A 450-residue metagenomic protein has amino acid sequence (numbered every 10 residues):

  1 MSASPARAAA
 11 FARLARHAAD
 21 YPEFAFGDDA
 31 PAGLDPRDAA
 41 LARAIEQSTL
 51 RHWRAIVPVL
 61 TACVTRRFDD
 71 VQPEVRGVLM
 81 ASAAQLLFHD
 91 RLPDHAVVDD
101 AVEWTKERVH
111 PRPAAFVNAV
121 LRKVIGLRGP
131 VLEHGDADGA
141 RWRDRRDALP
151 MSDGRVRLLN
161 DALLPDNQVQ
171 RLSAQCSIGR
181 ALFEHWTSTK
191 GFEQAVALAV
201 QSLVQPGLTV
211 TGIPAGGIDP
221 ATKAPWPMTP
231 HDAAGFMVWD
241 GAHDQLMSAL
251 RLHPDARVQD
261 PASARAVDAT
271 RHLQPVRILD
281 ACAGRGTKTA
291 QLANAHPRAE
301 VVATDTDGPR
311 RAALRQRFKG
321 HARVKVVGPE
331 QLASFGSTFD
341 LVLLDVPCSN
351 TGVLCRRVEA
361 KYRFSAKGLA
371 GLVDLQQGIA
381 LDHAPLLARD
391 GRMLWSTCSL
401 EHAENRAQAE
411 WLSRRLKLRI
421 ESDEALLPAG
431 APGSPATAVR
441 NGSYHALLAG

Functional and structural regions predicted by a protein language model:
M1-A242, L246: Class I Rossmann-like S-adenosyl-L-methionine
Q274-C282: Conserved class I S-adenosyl-L-methionine
T289-A293: Conserved SAM-dependent methyltransferase scaffold
H296, D345-L381, S399-A403: Mobile active-site "lid"/loop adjacent to the S-adenosyl-L-methionine
H296, L387-R389: Helix-to-beta-strand junctions that scaffold the AdoMet/dcAdoMet cofactor pocket in Class I SAM-dependent enzymes
R298-V302: Short beta-strand element of Class I
D307-G336: S-adenosyl-L-methionine
P329-L343, P347-S349, A370, R389-G450: C-terminal catalytic and target-recognition region of SAM-dependent MTase-like enzymes, primarily methyltransferases
